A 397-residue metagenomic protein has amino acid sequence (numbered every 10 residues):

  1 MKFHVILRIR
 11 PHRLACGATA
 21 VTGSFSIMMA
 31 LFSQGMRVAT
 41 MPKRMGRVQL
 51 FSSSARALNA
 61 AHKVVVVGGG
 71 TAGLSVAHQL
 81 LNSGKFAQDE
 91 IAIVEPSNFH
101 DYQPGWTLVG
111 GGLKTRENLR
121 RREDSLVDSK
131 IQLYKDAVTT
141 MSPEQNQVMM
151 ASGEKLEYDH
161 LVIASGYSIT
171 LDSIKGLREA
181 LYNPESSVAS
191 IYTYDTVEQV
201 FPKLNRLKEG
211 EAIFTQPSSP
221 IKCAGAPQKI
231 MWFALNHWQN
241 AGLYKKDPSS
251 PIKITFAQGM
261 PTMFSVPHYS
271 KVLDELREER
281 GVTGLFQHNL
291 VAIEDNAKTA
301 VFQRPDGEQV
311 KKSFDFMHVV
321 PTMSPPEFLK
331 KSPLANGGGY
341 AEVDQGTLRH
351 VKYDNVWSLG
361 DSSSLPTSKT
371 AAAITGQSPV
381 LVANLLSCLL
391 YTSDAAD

Functional and structural regions predicted by a protein language model:
K2-C16, A20-A60: N-terminal mitochondrial targeting presequence
Q49-A61, I131-K229, F233-N240, H318: FAD-binding core/adjacent interface of flavoenzyme oxidoreductases
F51, F86-A92, S129-E144, V148 (+2 more regions): A Rossmann-like FAD-binding core segment of flavoenzymes
L58-Q132, P220-P267: Beta1-alpha1 glycine-rich phosphate/pyrophosphate-binding loop at the start of Rossmann-like nucleotide-binding domains
W106-L113, R178-E179, S186, L334: Short glycine-enriched, charge-decorated loop/helix-capping segments at active-site entrances that position
L181-K208, F314-Q377: FAD-site-proximal beta/loop scaffold in flavoenzymes
A372-C388: An active-site-proximal "capping" alpha-helix that borders the catalytic cofactor pocket
Y391-D397: Conserved small/polar residues in nucleotide/adenosyl-binding loops
